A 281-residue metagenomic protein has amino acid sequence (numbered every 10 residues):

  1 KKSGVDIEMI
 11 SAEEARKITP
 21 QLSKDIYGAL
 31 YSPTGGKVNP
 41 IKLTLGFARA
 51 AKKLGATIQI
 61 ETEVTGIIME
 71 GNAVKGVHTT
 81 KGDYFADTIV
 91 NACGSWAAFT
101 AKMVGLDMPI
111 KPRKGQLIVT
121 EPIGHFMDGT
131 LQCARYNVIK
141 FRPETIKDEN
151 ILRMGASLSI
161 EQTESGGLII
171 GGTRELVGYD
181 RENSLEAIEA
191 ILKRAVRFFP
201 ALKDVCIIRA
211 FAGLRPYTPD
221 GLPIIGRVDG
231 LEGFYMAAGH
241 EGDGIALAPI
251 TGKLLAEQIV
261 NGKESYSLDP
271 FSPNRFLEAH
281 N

Functional and structural regions predicted by a protein language model:
K1-E14, I18, S157, A195: Dinucleotide-binding Rossmann-like beta1-alpha1 core, especially the glycine-rich loop that anchors the ADP
M9, E14, A56, L222-I224 (+1 more regions): C-terminal lid/capping helical subdomain adjacent to the catalytic/cofactor pocket in oxidative enzymes
S11, I60-T62, R209: Short loop/edge segments at beta-strand edges and connector loops that shape dinucleotide/nucleotide cofactor-binding
A12-K24, H125, T163, L168: Mobile beta-alpha loop/short-helix "lid" or hinge segments that flank ligand
L30-T88: Helical element adjacent to the flavin cofactor pocket in flavoenzyme catalytic cores
A50-L54, F99, M103, Q258-G262: Active-site catalytic microenvironments for nucleophilic, acid-base chemistry
G66-I68, A73, D83-T88, C93-D229: Active-site substrate-recognition segment that forms the wall of the catalytic cavity or substrate channel
